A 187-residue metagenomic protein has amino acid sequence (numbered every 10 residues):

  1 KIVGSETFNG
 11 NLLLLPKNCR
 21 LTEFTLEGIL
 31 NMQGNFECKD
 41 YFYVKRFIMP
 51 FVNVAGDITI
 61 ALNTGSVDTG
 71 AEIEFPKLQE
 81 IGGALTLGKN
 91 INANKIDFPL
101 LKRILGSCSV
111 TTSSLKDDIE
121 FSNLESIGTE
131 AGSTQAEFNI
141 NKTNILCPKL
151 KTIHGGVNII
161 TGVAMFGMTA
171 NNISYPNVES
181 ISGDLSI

Functional and structural regions predicted by a protein language model:
K1-E72, G82-N94, I104-D117, G128-L146 (+2 more regions): Concave beta-strand-loop units of leucine-rich repeat
V52, L78, L101, L124: ATP-binding pocket architecture of kinase catalytic cores
